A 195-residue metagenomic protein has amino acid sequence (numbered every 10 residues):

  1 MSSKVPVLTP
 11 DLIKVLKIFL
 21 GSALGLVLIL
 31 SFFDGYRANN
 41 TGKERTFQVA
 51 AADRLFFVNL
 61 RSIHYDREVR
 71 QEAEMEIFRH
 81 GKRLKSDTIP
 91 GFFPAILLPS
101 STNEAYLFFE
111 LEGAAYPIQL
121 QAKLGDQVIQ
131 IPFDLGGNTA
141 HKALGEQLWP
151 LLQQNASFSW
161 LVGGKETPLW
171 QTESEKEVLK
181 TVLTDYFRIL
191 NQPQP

Functional and structural regions predicted by a protein language model:
S2-Q147, Q154, S159-P195: A generic "folded-domain core" signal
